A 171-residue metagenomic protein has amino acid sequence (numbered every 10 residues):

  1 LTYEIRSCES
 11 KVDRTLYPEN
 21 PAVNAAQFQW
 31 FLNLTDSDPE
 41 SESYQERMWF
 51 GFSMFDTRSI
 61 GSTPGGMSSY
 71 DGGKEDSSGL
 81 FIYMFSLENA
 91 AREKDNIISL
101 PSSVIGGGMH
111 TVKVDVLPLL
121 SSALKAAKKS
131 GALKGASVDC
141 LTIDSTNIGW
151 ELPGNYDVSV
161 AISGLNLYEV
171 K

Functional and structural regions predicted by a protein language model:
L1-D13, D139-W150: A short beta-strand element within beta-rich, extracytoplasmic domains of secreted/secretory-pathway proteins
C8-D115: Short helix-loop boundary/capping segments
R92-K171: Long, compositionally biased interface segments
